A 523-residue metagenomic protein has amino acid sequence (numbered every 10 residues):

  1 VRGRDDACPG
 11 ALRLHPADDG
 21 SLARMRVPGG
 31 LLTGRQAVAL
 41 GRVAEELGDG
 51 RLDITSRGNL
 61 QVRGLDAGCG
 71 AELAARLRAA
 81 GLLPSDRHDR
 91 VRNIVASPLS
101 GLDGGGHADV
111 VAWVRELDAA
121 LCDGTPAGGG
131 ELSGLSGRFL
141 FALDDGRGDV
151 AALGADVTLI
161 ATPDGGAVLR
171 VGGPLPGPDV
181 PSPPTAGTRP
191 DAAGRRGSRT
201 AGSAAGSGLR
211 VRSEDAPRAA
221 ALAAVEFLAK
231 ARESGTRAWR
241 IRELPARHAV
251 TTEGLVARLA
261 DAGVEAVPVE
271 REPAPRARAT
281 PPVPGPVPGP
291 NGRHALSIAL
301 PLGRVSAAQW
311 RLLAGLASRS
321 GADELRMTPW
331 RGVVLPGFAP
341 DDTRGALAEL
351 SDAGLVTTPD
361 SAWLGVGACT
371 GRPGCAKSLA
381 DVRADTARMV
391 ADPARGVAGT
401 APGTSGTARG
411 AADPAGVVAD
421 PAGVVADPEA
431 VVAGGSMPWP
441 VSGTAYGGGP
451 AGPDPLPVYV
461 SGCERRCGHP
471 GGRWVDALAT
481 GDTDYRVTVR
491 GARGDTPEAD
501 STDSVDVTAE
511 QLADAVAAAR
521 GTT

Functional and structural regions predicted by a protein language model:
V1-A39, A260-G263, V267-G315, R319 (+1 more regions): Gly/Thr-rich phosphate-binding loop signature of adenosyl cofactor/nucleotide-binding cores
V1-L12, V180-T200, T400-P450, A518-T523: Actinobacteria-biased recognition of intrinsically disordered, low-complexity terminal regions
G20-R170, L175, D179, A201 (+7 more regions): Small-residue-enriched alpha-helical segments and adjacent helix-cap loops that form tight helix-helix packing
R51-I54, G128-L135, A229-A279, A322-P329 (+3 more regions): Flexible, glycine/charged-enriched surface loops at secondary-structure junctions
L175-V180, T200-G235, E243, R247-A249: Internal alpha/beta scaffold segment
P176, A205-L209, G371-G374, A492-V505: Short beta-alpha connecting loops at secondary-structure transitions that line or flank enzyme active sites
P183-T185, A257, D261-N291, D413 (+5 more regions): Long, low-complexity intrinsically disordered regions
G481-T523: Glycine-rich, small/acidic residue-mixed loop/short-helix segments
